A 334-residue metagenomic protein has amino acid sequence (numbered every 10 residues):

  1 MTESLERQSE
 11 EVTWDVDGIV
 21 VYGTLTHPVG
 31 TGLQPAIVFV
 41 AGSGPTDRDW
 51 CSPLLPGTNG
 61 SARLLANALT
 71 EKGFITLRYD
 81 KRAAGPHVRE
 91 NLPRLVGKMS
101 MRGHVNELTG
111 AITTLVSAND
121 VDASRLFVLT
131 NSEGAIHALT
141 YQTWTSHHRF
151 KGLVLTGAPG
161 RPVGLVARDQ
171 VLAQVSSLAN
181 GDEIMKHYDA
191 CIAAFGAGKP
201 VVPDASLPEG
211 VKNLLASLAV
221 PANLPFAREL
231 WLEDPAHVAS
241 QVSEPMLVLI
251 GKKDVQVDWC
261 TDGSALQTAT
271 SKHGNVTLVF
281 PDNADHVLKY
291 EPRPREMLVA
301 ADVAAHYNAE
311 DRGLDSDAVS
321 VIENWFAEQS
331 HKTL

Functional and structural regions predicted by a protein language model:
M1-G32: N-terminal cap/lid segment of alpha/beta-hydrolase-fold proteins
T31-L33, I37-A68: Short, surface-exposed "cap/lid" segments of acyl-processing enzymes
G97-A118: Alpha/beta-hydrolase active-site loop
T114-D120, S124-Q174: Primarily recognizes the serine-hydrolase "nucleophile elbow" in alpha/beta-hydrolase and SGNH/GDSL folds
H148, G152-V238: Accessory cap/linker subdomain of secreted extracellular hydrolases
V242, V248-I250: Short beta-strand/loop motif that positions the catalytic acidic residue of the alpha/beta-hydrolase fold
E244, D258-A269: Short alpha-helix in the alpha/beta-hydrolase fold that links the catalytic acid
A284-L288, R293-L334: Catalytic active-site module of serine/aspartate enzymes centered on a nucleophile-bearing elbow/loop
